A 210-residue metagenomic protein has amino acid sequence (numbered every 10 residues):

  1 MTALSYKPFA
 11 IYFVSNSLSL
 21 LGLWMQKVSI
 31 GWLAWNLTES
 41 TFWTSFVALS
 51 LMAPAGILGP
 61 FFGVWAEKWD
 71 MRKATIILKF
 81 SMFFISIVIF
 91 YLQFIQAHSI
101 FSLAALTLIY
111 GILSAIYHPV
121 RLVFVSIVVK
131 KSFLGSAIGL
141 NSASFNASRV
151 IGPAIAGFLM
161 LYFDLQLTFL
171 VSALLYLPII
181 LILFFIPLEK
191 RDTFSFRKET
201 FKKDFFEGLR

Functional and structural regions predicted by a protein language model:
M1-F9, E189-R210: Juxtamembrane intracellular "pre-TM" segments in multi-pass secondary transporters
S5, N36-L37, E67-K68, Q96 (+2 more regions): Membrane-helix boundary and inter-helical linker elements of multi-pass secondary transporters
S5-F13, T41, I100, A104 (+1 more regions): Primarily residues marking transmembrane-helix entry/exit sites
I11-K27, A48-V64, D70-M82, S102-M160 (+2 more regions): Substrate-agnostic recognition of the 12-TM MFS/MFS-like secondary transporter fold
Q26-S29, L33, T38-F46, G139: Small-residue hotspots at the loop-to-helix junctions and early N-terminal turns of transmembrane alpha-helices
W35, V88-Q93, Y110, I182-L183: MFS-fold secondary transporters
F80-A97: C-terminal ends and interior cores of transmembrane alpha-helices in multi-pass membrane transporters/permeases
Q96, V123, I127, L165 (+2 more regions): Helix-loop junctions on the cytosolic side of multi-pass membrane transporters, especially the intracellular loop
